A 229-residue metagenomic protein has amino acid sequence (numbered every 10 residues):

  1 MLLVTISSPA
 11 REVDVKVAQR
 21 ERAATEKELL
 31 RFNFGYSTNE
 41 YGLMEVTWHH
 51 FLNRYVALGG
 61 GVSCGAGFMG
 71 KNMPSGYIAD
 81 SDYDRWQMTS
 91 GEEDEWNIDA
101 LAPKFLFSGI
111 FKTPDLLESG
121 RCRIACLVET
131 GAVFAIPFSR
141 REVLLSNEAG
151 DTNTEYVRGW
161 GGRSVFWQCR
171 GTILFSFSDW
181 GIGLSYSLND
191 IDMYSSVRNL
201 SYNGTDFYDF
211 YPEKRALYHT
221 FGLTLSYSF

Functional and structural regions predicted by a protein language model:
M1-P9: Hydrophobic h-region of N-terminal signal peptides that target proteins for export in Gram-negative bacteria
I6-S7, V62, L101, F107 (+2 more regions): Intrinsically disordered, low-complexity segments enriched in Ser/Pro/Gly/Ala and basic residues
A10-G61, G65, K71-N72, K112 (+1 more regions): Short glycine/proline- and aromatic-enriched beta-strand/turn motifs that initiate or cap beta-hairpins
E21-L29, A79-G91, S146-T154, S201-D206: Flexible, solvent-exposed coil segments and beta strand-coil junctions, predominantly the extracellular/periplasmic
A24, Y36-E40, E95-K104, V157-F166 (+1 more regions): Short sequence motifs at beta-strands and strand-loop junctions characteristic of Gram-negative outer-membrane
E28-L30, G42-V46, D99-F107, V165-G171 (+1 more regions): Hydrophobic, lipid-facing positions within transmembrane beta-strands of outer-membrane proteins
T47-N147: Gram-negative (and chloroplast) outer-membrane scaffold detector with strong preference for beta-barrel transmembrane
S108-F229: Outer-membrane beta-barrel transmembrane domain signature
